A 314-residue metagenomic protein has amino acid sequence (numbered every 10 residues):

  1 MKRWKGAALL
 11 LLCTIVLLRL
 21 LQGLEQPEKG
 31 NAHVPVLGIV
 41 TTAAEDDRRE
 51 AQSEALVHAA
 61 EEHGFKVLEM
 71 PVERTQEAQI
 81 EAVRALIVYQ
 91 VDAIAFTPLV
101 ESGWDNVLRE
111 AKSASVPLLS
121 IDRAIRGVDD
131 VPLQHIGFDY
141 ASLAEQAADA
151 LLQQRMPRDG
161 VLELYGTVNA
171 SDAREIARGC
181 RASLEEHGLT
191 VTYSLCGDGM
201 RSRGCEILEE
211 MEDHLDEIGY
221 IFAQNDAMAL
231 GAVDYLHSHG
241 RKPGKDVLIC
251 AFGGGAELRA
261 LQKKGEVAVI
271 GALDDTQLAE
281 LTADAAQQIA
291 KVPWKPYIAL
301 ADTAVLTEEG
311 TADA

Functional and structural regions predicted by a protein language model:
M1-V36, R109-A114: Short, low-complexity disordered leader/linker segments with a strong preference for bacterial N-terminal type II
L17-G23, L164, V168, G254 (+1 more regions): Hinge/cleft segment of the Venus flytrap/periplasmic-binding protein
V36-A59, L68-A85, Y89, P98-E101 (+3 more regions): Extracytoplasmic "Venus flytrap"
R48-F65, L143-A147, S171-T190, R203 (+3 more regions): Short, solvent-exposed amphipathic alpha-helices that sit in or adjacent to ligand/effector-binding or catalytic
L68-Q90, Y193-L215, A229-G231: Structural motif
Q79, H135-V161, R203-C205, G254-L258 (+1 more regions): Hydrophobic alpha-helical segments within soluble ligand-binding/sensing domains
F96-K112, C180, D198-R259: Hydrophobic alpha-helical
S102-S142, G255-K263: Flexible loop/hinge segments that line or gate small-molecule binding clefts
